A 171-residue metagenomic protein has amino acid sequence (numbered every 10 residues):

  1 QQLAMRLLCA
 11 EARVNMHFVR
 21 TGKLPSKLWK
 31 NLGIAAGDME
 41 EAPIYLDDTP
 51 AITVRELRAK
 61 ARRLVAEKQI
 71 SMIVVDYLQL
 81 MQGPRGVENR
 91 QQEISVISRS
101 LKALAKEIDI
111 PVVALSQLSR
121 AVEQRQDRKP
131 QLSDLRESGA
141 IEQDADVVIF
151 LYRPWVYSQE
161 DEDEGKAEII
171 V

Functional and structural regions predicted by a protein language model:
Q1-Q2, C9, R13, P50-T53 (+5 more regions): Conserved nucleotide-binding/hydrolysis micro-motifs of P-loop NTPases
Q1-Q69, G83: Cytosolic-facing regulatory segments adjacent to core modules
Q2, K23-K27, I34, E41 (+6 more regions): Charged, alpha-helix-enriched surfaces in structured cytosolic catalytic cores of large nucleotide-utilizing machines
A4-N15, L78-K102, R125-R128: Conserved P-loop NTPase nucleotide-binding/switch module
A42-T49, V87, L118-Q126: Short, basic, glycine/proline-bearing loop/turn elements
M72: Hydrophobic "anchor" residues on beta-strands that sit immediately upstream of conserved functional sites
Q92-V171: Phosphate-binding/switch region of NTP-binding enzymes
